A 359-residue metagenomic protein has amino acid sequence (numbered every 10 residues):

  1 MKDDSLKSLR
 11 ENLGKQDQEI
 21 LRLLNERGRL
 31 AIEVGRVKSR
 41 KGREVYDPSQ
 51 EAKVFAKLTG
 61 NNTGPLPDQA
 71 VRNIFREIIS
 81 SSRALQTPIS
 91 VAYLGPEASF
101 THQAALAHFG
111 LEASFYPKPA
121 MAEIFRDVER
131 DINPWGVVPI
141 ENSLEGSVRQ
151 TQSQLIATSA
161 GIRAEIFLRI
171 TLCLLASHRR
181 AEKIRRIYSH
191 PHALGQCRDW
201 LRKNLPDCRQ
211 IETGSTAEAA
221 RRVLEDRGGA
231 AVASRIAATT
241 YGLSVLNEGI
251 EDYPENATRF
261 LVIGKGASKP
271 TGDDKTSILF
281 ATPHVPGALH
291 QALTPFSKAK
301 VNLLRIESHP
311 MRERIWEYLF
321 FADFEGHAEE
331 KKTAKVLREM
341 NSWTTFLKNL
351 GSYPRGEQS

Functional and structural regions predicted by a protein language model:
M1-S359: Domain-level signature for soluble enzymes in the chorismate/prephenate branch of the shikimate pathway
